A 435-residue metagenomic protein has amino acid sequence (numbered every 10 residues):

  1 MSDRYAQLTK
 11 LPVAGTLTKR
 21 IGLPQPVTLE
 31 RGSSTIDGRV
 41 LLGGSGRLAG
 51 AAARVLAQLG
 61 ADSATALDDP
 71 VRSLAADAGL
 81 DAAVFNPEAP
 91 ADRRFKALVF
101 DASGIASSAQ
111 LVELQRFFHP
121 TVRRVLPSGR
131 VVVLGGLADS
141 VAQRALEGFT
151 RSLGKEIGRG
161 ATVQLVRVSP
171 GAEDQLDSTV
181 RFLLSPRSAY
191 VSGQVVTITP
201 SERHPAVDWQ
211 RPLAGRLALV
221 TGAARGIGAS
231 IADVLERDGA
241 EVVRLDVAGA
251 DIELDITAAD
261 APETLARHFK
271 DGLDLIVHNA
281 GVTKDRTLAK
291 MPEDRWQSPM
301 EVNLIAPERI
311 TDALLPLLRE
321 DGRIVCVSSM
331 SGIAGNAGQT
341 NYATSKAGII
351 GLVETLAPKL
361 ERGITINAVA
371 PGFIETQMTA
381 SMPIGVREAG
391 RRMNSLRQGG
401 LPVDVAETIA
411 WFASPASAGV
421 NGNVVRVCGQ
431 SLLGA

Functional and structural regions predicted by a protein language model:
P87, A91, Q110, T287-L288 (+2 more regions): Substrate-binding pocket helix/loop in short-chain dehydrogenase/reductase
A142, L146, T311, S345-G348 (+1 more regions): Active-site helix of classical SDR
K155-E156, P316, A357-R362, A418: Alpha-helical segment proximal to the catalytic Tyr-Lys
G160-T162, Y190-G193, T365, V420-G422: Short, small/polar-rich loop/turn modules that mediate ligand/substrate recognition or access, typified
V168-L176, N394-V405: A conserved structural motif in NAD(P)-dependent oxidoreductases
S192-G215, A334, N421-A435: Short C-terminal tail/terminal secondary-structure segment of NAD(P)H-dependent dehydrogenase/reductase domains
S329: Residue(s) in the substrate-gating loop at a strand-loop-helix junction that position the organic substrate next
